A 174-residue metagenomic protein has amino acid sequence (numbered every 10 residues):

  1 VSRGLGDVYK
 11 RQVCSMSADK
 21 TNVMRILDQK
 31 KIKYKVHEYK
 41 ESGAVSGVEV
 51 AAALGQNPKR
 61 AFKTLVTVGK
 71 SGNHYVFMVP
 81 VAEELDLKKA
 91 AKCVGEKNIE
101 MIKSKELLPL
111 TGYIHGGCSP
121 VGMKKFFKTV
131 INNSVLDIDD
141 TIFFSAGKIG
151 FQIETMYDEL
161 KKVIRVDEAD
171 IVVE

Functional and structural regions predicted by a protein language model:
V1-Q12: Single conserved hydrophobic/aromatic residue that forms the stacking wall/gate of nucleotide- or nucleobase-binding
V13-E174: Extended, low-hydrophobicity, polar/charged segments
